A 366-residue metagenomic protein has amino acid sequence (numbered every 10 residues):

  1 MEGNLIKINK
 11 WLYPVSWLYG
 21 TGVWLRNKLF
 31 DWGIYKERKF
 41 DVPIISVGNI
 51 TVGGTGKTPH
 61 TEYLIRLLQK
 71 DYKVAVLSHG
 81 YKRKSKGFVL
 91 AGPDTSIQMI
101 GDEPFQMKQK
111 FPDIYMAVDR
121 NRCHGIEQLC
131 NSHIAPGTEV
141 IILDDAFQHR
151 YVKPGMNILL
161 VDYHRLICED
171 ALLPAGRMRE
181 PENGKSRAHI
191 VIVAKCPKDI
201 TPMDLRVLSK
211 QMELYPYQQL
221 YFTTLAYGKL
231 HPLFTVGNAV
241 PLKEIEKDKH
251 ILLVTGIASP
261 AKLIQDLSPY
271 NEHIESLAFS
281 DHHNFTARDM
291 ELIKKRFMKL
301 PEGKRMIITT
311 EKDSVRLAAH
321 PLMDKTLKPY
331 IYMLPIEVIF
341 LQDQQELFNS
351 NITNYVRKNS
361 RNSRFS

Functional and structural regions predicted by a protein language model:
M1-V42, F348, Y355-N359, S363: A transmembrane-helix-recognition feature enriched in membrane-embedded lipid enzymes and envelope glyco-/phospholipid
E2-L5, L166-G303, R364-S366: C-terminal accessory "lid"/substrate-recognition subdomains
L18, T58, M107, D144 (+4 more regions): Residue-level signal for inorganic ion chemistry
N27-P93, D199, N362, S366: Walker A (P-loop) phosphate-binding motif
A75-L77, I141, L159, H250-V254: Conserved beta-strand elements of the Class I
G80-R83, G87-K110, I114-Q218, F222: Phosphate/Mg2+-binding loops and adjacent switch elements in nucleotide/diphosphate-handling enzyme cores
G228, S280-N284, T326-K358: Short, flexible loop segments at boundaries between secondary-structure elements
K304-K312: Acidic beta-strand-to-loop metal/phosphate-binding motif
